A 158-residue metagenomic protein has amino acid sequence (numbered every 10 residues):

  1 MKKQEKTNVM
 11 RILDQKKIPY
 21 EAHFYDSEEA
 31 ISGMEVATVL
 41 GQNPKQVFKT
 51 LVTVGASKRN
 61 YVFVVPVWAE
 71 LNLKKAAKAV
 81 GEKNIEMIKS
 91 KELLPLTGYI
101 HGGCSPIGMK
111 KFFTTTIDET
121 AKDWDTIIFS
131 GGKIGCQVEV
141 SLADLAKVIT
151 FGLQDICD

Functional and structural regions predicted by a protein language model:
M1-D158: Extended, low-hydrophobicity, polar/charged segments
